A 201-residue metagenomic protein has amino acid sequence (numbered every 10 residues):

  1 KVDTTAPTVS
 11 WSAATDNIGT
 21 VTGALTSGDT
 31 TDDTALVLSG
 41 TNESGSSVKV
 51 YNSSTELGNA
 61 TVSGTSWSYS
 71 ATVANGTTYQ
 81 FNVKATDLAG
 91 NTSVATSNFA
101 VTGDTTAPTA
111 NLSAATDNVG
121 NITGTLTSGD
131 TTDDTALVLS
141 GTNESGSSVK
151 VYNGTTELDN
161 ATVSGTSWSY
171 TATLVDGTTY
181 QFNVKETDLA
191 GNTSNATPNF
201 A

Functional and structural regions predicted by a protein language model:
K1-W11, D16-G19, D87, S97-N121 (+3 more regions): Flexible, low-complexity linkers/stalks enriched in Thr/Pro that connect modular domains
G19, L25-D32, G120-I122, L126-D133: Short, solvent-exposed loop/linker segments at the N-terminal edge of repeated beta-sheet extracellular domains
T34-L38, T135-L139: Structural beta-strand segments of beta-rich domains
T41-S46, T142-S147: Short proline/glycine-enriched turn/loop motifs at strand-loop junctions of beta-rich domains
S47-Y51, S148-Y152: Beta-strand signatures of extracellular beta-sandwich domains
T65-Y69, T166-Y170: Short strand-edge motifs at loop-to-beta-strand transitions and within beta-strands of extracellular beta-rich domains
S70-Y79, T171-T179: Surface-exposed, short loops/turns at beta-strand junctions within beta-sandwich domains
